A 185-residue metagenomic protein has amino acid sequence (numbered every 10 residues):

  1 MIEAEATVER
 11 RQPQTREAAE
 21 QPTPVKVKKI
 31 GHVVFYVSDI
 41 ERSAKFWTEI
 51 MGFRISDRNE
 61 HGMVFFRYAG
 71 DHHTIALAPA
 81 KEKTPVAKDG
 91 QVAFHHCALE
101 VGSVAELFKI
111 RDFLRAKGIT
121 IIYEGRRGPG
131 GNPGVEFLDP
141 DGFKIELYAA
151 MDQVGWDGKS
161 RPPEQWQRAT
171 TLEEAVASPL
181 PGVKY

Functional and structural regions predicted by a protein language model:
M1-T23, D112, K117-Y185: Vicinal oxygen chelate
A4-R10, R54-Q91, L138, K144-M151: Conserved short beta-strand elements that form part of the metal-binding/catalytic scaffold of enzyme active sites
E5-R10, F35-F46, A78-A87, E173-P181: Short N-terminal helix-initiation segments at or just after the protein's N-terminus
T15-I40, F46: Long, hydrophobic/aromatic N-terminal blocks
K29-S38, V86-F113, P133-L138, F143: Vicinal oxygen chelate
D39-R54, F113-A116: Amphipathic alpha-helical segments
R42, H73, E106: Short phosphate-engaging motifs
G52-R58, I121-E124: Short secondary-structure junctions
